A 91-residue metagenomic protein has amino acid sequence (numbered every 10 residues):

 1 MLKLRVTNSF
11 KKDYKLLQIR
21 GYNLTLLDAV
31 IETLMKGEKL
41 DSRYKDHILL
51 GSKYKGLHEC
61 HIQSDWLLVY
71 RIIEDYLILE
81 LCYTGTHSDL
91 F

Functional and structural regions predicted by a protein language model:
M1-K3, S9-K12, L16-T25, A29 (+3 more regions): Enriched for short, Lys/Arg-rich terminal
M35-H61: A short, surface-exposed loop/turn module that caps and links secondary-structure elements
